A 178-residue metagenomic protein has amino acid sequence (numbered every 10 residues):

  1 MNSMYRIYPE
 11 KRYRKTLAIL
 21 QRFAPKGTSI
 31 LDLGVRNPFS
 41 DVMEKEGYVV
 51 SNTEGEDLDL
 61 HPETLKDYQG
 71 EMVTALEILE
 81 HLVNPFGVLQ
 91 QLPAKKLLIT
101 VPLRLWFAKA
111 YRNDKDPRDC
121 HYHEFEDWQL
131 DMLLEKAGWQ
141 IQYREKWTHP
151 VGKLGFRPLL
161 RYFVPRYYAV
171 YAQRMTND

Functional and structural regions predicted by a protein language model:
M1-M72, F86-P93, P117-M132, Q142-D178: Conserved N-terminal segment of class I S-adenosyl-L-methionine
M72-I78: A short beta-strand submotif of the Rossmann-like class I SAM-dependent methyltransferase core that lines
V73, L97-L98: Short, well-ordered beta-strand core segments
L79, V88, L103: Flexible, active-site-proximal loop/turn residues at the rims of small-molecule/cofactor binding pockets and catalytic
V83-G87, K109: Short N-terminal helix/helix-N-cap motif within the alpha/beta-hydrolase-1
L98-I99, V170: Short hydrophobic-aromatic micro-motifs
I99-H123: Short, glycine-/aromatic-enriched active-site segment of Class I SAM-dependent methyltransferases
